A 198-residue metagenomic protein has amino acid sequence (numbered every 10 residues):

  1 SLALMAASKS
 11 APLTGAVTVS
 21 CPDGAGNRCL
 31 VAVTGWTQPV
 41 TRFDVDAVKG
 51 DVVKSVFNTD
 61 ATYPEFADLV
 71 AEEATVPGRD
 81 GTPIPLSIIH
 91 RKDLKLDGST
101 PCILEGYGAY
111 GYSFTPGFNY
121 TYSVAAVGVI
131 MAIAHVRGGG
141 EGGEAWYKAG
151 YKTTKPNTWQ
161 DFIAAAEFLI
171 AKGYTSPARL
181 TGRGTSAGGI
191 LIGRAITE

Functional and structural regions predicted by a protein language model:
S1, A25-W36: Short beta-strand elements that form the blades of beta-propeller/WD-repeat-like and other beta-sheet-rich scaffold
S1-A3, F43-V45: Hydrophobic/aromatic beta-strand positions that recur at structurally equivalent sites within the blades
A6-A11: A short beta-strand motif characteristic of beta-propeller blades
T14-P22: Repeated scaffold domains used in trafficking and secretory/extracellular systems, primarily beta-propellers
V31, Q38-V40, D46: Membrane-proximal interfacial segments on either side of biological membranes
A47-D51, V56-T185, R194: Cap/lid segment of the alpha/beta-hydrolase catalytic domain
G189-E198: Short glycine-enriched nucleophile-adjacent loop and the immediately C-terminal alpha-helix near the catalytic center
